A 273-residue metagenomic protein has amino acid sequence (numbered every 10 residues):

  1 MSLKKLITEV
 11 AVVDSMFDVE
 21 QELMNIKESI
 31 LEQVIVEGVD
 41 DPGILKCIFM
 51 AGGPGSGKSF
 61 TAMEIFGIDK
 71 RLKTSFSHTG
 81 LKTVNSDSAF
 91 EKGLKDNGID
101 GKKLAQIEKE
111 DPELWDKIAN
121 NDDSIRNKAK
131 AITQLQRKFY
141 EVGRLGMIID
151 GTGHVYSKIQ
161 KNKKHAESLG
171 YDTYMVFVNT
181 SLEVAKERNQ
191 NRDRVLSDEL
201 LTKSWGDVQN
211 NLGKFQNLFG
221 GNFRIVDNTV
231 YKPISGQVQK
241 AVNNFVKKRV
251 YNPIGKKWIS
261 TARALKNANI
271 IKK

Functional and structural regions predicted by a protein language model:
A11-V39: N-terminal pre-Walker A segment at the start of P-loop NTPase domains
G38-L45, F139-E141: Phosphate-binding P-loop
G53-P54: The conserved Walker
K58: Conserved lysine of the Walker
T61: Hydrophobic positions on the alpha1 helix immediately C-terminal to the Walker A/P-loop
I65-G143, S157: Conserved substrate/cofactor phosphate-moiety recognition/catalytic segment in nucleotide-dependent phosphotransferases
H154, E167-E187: Conserved phosphate-donor/acceptor-positioning beta-strand/loop module used by diverse small-molecule
L182-K273: Conserved GTP-binding G-domain of TRAFAC-class P-loop NTPases and closely related GTPase folds
